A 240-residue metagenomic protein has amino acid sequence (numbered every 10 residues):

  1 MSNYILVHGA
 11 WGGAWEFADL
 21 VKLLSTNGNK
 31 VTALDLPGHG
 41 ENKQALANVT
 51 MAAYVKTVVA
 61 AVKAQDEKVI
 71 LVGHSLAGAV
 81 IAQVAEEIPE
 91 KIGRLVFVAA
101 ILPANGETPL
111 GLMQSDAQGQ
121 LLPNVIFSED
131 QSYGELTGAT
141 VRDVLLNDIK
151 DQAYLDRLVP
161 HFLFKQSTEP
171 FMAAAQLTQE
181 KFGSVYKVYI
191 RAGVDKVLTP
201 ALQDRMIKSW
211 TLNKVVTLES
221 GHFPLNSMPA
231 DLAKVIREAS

Functional and structural regions predicted by a protein language model:
S2-E41, D66-V69: Conserved HGGG/HGGXW glycine-rich cap/lid loop of the alpha/beta-hydrolase fold
D19, Q83-E87: Active-site signature of alpha/beta-hydrolase-fold catalytic machinery across serine- and Asp/Cys-nucleophile hydrolases
K30, L36-I70, E86-E87, L110-Q114: Active-site loop/oxyanion-hole signature of alpha/beta-hydrolase fold enzymes
G73-A77, I81: Gly/Ala-rich beta-loop-alpha elbow adjacent to hydrolase catalytic centers
E86, E90-I92, V96-G134, G138 (+2 more regions): Flexible "cap/lid" loop of the alpha/beta hydrolase fold
S132-K181: Conserved alpha/beta-hydrolase catalytic His-Asp/Glu region
F164-A230: Conserved serine/cysteine hydrolase catalytic core
